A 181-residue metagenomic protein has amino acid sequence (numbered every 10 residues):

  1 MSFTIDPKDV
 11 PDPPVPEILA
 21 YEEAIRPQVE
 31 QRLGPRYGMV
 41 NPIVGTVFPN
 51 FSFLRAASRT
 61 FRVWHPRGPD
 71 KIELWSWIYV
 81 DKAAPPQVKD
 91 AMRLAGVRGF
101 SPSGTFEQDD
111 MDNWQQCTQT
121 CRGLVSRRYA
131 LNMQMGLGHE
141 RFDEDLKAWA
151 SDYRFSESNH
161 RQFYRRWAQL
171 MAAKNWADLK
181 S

Functional and structural regions predicted by a protein language model:
M1-S181: C-terminal catalytic domain of Rieske-type non-heme iron oxygenases
